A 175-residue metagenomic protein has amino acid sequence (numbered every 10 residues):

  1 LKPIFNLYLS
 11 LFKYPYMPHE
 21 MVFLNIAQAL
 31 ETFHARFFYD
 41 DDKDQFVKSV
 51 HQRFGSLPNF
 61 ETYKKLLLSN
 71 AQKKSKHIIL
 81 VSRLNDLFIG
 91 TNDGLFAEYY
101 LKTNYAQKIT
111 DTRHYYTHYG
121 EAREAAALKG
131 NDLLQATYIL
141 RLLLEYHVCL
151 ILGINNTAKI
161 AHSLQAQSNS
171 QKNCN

Functional and structural regions predicted by a protein language model:
L1-N175: Amphipathic, oligomerization/interface secondary-structure segments
